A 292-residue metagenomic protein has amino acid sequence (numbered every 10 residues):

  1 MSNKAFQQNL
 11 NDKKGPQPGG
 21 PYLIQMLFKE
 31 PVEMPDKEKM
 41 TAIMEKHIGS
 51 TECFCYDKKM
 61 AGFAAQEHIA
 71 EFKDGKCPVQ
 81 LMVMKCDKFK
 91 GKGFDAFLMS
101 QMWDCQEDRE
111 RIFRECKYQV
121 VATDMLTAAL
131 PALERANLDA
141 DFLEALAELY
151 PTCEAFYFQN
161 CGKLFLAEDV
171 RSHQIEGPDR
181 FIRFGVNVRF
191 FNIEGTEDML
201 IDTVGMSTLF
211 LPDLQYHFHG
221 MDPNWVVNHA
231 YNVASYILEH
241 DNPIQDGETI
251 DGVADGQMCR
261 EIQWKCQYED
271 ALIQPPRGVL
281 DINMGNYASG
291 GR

Functional and structural regions predicted by a protein language model:
M1-M44: N-terminal alpha-helical "arm" segments
G20-L23, I112-A129, G205-Q215: Glycine-rich, often proline-containing surface loops adjacent to acidic residues and nearby aromatics that form
Q25-F28, V32, T127-R135, F218-W225: Conserved aromatic-histidine-acidic binding/catalytic patches
V32-R111: N-terminal low-complexity, intrinsically disordered segments
D36-M40, P131-F142, D222-H229: Short amphipathic alpha-helical segments
E45-Y56, D141-F156, Y236-Q245: Structural alpha-beta junctions
M84-N187: Internal, hydrophobic cores of structured domains that mediate oligomerization or house catalytic pockets within large
Q159-R292: Aromatic/basic-lined ligand-recognition segments that form π-stacking hydrophobic pockets flanked by Lys/Arg to engage
